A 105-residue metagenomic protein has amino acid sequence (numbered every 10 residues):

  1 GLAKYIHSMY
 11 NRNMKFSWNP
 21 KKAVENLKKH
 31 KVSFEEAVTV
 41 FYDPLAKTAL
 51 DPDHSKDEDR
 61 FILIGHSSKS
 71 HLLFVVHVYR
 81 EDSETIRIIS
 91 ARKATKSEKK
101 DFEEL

Functional and structural regions predicted by a protein language model:
G1-L105: Ribonuclease/tRNase effector modules and their secretory precursors
